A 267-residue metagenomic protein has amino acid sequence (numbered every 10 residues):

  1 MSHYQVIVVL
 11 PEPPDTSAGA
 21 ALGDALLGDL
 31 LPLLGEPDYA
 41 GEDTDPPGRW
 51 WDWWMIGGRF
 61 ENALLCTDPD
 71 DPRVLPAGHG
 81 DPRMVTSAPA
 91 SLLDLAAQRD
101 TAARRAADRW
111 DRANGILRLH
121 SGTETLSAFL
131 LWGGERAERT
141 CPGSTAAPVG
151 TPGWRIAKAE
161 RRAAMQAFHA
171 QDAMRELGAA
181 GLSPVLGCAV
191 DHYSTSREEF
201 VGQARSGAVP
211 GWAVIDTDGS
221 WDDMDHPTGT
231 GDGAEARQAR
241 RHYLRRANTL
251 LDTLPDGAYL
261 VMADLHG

Functional and structural regions predicted by a protein language model:
M1-T249, T253: Acidic (Asp/Glu-rich) sequence patches and key acidic residues that form negatively charged surfaces used
S2-H3, L265-G267: Histidine-centered active-site/metal-ligand motif
D38, A258-Y259: Secondary-structure boundary/capping signal
T217-G219, A263-H266: Short loop/turn segments at strand-loop or loop-helix junctions that form parts of catalytic or ligand-binding pockets
T253, Y259-V261: A cross-kingdom marker for long, charged
